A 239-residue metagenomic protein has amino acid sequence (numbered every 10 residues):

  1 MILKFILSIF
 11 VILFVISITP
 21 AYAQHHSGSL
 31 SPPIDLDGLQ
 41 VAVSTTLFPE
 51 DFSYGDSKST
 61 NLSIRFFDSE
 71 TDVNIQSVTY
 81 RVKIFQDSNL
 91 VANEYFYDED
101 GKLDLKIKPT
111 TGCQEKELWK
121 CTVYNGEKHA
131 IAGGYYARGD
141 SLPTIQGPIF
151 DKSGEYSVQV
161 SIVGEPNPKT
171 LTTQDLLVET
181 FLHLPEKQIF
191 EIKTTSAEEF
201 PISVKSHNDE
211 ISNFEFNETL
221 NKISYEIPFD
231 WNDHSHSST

Functional and structural regions predicted by a protein language model:
M1-H25, I64: Secretory targeting signatures
A23-T239: N-terminal soluble domains immediately following signal/targeting peptides that reside in extracytoplasmic
